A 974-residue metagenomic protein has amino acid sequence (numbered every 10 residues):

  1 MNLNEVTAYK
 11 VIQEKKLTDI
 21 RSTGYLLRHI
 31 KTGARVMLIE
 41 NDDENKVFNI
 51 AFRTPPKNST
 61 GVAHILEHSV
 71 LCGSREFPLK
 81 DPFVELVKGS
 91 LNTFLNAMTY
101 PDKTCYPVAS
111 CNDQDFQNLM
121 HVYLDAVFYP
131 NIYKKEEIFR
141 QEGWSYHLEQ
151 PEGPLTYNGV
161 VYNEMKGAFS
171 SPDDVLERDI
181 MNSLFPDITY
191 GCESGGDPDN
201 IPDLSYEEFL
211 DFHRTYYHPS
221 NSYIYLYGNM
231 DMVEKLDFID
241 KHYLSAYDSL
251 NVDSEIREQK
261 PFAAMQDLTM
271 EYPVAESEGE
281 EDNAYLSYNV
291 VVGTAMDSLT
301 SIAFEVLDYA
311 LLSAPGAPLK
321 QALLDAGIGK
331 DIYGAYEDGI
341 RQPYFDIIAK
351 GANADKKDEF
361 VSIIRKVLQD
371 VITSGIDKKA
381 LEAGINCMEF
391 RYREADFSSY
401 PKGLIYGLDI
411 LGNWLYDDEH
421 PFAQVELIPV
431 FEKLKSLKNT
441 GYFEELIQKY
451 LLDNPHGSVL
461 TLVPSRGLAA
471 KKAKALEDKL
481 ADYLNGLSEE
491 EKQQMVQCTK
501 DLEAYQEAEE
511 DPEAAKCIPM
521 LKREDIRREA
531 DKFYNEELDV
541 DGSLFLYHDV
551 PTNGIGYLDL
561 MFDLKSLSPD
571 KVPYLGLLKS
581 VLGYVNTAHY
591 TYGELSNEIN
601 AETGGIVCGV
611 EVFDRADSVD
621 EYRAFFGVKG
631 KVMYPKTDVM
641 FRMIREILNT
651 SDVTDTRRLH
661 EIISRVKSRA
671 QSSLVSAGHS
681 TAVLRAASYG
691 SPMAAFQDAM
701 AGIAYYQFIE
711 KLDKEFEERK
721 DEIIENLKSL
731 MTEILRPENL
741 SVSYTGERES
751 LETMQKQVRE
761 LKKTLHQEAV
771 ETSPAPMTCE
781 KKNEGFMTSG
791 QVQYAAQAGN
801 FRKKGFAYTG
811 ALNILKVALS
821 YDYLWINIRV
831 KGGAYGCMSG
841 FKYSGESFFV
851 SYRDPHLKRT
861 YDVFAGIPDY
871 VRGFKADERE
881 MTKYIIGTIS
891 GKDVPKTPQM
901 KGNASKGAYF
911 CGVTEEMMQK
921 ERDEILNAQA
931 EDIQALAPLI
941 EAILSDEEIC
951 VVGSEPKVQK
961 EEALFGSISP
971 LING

Functional and structural regions predicted by a protein language model:
M1-V47: Non-catalytic terminal extensions that flank enzyme cores
E40-D42, N49-A51, Y162, K166-S170 (+10 more regions): His/Glu-based metal-binding/catalytic segments typifying zinc-dependent metallopeptidases
N45-P55, D81-Y129, E136-H147, D174-D199 (+11 more regions): M16 family metallopeptidases and their MPP-like homologs
V62, L66-V70, L578: Active-site His/Glu-centered metal-binding helix of metallohydrolases
Q150-N221, Y225-Y243, Y247-A275, E280-D282 (+1 more regions): Hydrophobic, small-residue-rich alpha-helical packing segments that form membrane-like cores
N158, L210-H242, I723-V758, S945: Non-catalytic, conformational "gating/processing" segments within enzyme and secreted inhibitor domains
D211, Y223, M232-N251, S374 (+3 more regions): Extended, regular secondary-structure scaffolds
E444-L446, Y450, N454, I709-I724 (+2 more regions): Aromatic-residue-lined binding/catalytic grooves and analogous aromatic/hydrophobic interfacial grooves in multimeric
